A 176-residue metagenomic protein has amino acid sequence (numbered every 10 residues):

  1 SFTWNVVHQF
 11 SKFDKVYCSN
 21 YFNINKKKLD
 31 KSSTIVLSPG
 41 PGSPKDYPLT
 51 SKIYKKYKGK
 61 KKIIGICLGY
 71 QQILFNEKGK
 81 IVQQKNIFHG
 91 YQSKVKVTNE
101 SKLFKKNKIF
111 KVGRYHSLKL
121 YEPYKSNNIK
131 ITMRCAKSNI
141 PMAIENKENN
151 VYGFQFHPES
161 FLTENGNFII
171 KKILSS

Functional and structural regions predicted by a protein language model:
S1-Q9, Y21: N-terminal beta1-alpha1 ligand-phosphate binding loop
F2-W4, L118-Y121, S160-L162: Active-site environment of divalent metal-dependent phosphoester hydrolases
V7, S11, S32-K102, K111 (+1 more regions): Cysteine-nucleophile active-site neighborhood
K12-K28: A short, well-structured beta->alpha microelement
N23-S33, Y124-N127: Short amphipathic alpha-helix with an adjacent loop that forms part of the alpha/beta core around
Q92-K94, P141-A143, G153: Conserved hydrophobic/aromatic beta-strand scaffold that supports enzyme active sites
S101-E148: Catalytic beta-strand/loop cores that center a nucleophilic Ser/Cys/Thr and support acyl-enzyme chemistry
P158-S176: Acyltransferase
